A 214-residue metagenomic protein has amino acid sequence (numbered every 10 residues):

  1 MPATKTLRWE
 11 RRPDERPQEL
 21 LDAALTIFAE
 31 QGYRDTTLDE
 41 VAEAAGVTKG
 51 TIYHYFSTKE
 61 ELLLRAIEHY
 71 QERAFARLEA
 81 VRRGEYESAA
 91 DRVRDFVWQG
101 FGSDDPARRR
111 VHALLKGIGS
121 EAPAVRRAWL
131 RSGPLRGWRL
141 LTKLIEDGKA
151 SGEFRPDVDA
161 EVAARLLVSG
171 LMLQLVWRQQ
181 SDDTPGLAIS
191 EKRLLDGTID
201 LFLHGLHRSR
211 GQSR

Functional and structural regions predicted by a protein language model:
M1-L7, D95-G102, L135, R139 (+2 more regions): C-terminal peripheral helix-coil segments that are non-catalytic and often amphipathic
P13, L21, I67, Q71 (+2 more regions): Amphipathic, non-transmembrane alpha-helical scaffold segments
E19, A23-E61, R65-H69: Helix-turn-helix
E30-R34, E85, S151: Short coil/turn segments at alpha/beta junctions that flank glycine-rich nucleotide-binding fingerprints
R65, E79-R110, A160-L167, K192-L195: Hydrophobic alpha-helical connector segments
R82, V97-D105, H112-E121, L201-H207: Helix-loop "lid/cap" segments that line or gate small-molecule binding pockets
D91, D104-A128, V176-Q180: Amphipathic alpha-helical segments used for helix-helix packing
F154: Conserved catalytic core of Hanks-family protein kinases
